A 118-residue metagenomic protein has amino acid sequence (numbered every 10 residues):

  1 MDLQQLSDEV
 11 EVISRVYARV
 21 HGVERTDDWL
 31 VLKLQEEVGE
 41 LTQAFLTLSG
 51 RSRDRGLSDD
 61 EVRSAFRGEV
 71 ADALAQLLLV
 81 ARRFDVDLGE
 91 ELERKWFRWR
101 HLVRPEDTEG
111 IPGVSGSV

Functional and structural regions predicted by a protein language model:
M1-V70, L74-V118: Flexible "arm" and connector segments at domain edges
